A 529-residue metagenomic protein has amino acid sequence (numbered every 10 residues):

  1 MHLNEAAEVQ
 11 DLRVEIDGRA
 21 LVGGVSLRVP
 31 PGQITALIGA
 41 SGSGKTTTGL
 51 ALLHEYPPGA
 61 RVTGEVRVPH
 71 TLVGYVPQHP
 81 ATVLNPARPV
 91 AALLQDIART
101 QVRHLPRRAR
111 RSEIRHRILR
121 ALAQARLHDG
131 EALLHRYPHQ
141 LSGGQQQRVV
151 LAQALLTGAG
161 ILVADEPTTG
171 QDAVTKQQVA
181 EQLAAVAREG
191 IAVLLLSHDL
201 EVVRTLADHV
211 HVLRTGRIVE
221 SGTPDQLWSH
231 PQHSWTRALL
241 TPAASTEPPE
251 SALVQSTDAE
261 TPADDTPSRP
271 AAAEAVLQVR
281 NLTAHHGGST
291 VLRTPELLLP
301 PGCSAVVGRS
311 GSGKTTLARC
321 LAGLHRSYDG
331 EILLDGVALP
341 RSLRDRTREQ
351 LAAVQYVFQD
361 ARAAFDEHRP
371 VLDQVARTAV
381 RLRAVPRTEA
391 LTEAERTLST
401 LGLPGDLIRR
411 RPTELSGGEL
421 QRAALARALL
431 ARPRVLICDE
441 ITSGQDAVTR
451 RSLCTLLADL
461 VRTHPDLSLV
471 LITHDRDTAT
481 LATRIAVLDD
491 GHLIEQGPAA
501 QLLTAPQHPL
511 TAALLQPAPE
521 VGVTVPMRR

Functional and structural regions predicted by a protein language model:
L53, A322: Helix-to-loop junction immediately C-terminal to a conserved catalytic motif
Y56, T63-V73, R110, E331-E349 (+2 more regions): ABC ATPase NBD Q-loop/coupling interface
E113-A132, E389-D406: Conserved ABC ATPase "signature" region
Y137-L141, Q145, R411-L415, E419: Conserved ABC ATPase signature
V149, A154-L155, L429: ABC ATPase C-loop
G158, R432: Conserved catalytic motifs of ABC-family nucleotide-binding domains
S221-G222, Q496-G497: ABC ATPase "signature
